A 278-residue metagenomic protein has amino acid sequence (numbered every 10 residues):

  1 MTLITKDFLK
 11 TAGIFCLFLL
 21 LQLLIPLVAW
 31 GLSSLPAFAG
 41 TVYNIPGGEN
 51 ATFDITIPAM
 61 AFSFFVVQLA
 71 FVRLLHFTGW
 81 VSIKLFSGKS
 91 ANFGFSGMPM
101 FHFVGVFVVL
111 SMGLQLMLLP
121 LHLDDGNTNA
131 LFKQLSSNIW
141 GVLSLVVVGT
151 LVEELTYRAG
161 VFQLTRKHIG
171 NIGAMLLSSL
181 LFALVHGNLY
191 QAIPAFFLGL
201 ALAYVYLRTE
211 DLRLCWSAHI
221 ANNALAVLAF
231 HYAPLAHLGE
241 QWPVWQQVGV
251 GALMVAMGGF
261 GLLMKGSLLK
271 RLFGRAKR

Functional and structural regions predicted by a protein language model:
F8, T41-A59, L235-G249: Membrane-interface segments at the starts/ends of alpha-helical transmembrane spans
A12-C16, P58, G97-G105, I139 (+4 more regions): Hydrophobic alpha-helical transmembrane segments
F15-G79: Alpha-helical transmembrane segments in multi-pass membrane proteins
F18-L27, S63-R73, V104-L116, Q247-K270: Hydrophobic core of alpha-helical transmembrane segments in multi-pass integral membrane proteins
L23, L27-G31, Q191-V248: Functionally important transmembrane alpha-helices
G31, F38-I55, W80-L155, Q163 (+1 more regions): Juxtamembrane helix-loop-helix connectors linking adjacent transmembrane helices in multi-pass membrane enzymes
V152-L177, Y204-D211: Membrane-interface helix/loop boundary segments of multi-pass membrane proteins
N171-H186, I220: Small-polar-interrupted transmembrane alpha-helices in polytopic inner-membrane proteins
